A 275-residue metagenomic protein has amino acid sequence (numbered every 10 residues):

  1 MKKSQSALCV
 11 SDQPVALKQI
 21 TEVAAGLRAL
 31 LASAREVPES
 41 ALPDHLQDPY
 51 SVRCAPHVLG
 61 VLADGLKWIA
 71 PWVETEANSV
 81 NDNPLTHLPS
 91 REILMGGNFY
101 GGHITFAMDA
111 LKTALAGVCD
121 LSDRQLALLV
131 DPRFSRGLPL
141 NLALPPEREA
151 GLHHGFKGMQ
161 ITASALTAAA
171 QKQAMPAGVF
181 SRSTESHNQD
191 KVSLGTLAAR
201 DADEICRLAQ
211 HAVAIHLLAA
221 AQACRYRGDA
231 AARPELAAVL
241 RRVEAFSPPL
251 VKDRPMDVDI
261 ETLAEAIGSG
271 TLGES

Functional and structural regions predicted by a protein language model:
M1-S275: C-terminal auxiliary extensions adjacent to catalytic cores
